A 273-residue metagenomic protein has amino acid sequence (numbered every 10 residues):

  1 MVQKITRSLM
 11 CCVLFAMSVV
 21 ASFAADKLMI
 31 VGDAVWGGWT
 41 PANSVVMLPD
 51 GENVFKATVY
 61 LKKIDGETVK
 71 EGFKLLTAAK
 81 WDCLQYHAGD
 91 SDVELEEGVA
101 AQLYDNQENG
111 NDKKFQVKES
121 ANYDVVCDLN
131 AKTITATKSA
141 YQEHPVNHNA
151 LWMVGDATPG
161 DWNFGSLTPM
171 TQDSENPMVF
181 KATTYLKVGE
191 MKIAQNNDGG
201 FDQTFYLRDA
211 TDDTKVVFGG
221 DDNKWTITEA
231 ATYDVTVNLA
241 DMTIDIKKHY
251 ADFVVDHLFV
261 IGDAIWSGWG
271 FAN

Functional and structural regions predicted by a protein language model:
M1-C12: Bacterial N-terminal signal peptides that target proteins for export
V19-A24: Sec/Tat signal peptide C-region and signal peptidase I cleavage site
A25-G66, A78-A101, H144-K187, N196-D221 (+1 more regions): Aromatic-rich carbohydrate-binding modules that target alpha-glucans
D65-V69, G110-D124, L129-T133, N223 (+1 more regions): Short tyrosine-centred short linear motifs in exposed loops/low-complexity segments
K74-L76, V126, K192-A194: Extracellular recognition modules
S139-E143: OB-fold nucleic-acid-binding modules
